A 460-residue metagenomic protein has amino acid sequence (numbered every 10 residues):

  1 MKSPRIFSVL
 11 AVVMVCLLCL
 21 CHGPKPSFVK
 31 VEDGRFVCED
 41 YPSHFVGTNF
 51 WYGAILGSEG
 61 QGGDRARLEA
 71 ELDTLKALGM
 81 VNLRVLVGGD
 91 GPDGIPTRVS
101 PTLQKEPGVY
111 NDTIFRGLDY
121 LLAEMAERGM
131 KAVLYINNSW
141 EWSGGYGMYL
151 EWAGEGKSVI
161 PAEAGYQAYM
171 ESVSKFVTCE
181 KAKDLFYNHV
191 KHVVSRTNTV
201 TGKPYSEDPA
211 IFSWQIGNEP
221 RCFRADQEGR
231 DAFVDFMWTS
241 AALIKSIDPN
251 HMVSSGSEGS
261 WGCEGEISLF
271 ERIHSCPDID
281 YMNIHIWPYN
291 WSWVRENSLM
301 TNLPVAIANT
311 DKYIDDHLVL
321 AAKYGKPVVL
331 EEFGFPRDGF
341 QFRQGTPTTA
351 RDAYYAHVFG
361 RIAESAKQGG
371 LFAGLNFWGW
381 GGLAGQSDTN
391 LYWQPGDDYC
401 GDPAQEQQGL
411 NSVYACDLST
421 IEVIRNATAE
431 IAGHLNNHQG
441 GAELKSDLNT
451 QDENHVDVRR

Functional and structural regions predicted by a protein language model:
M1-V9: Bacterial N-terminal signal peptides that target proteins for export
L10-L18: Bacterial N-terminal signal peptides
L17-F28: Bacterial Sec-dependent signal peptides at the C-terminal "C-region" and cleavage site
P26-V294, T301-P327, F333-A353, H357-I362 (+1 more regions): Active-site mouth of glycoside hydrolases
E443-L444, R460: Non-catalytic C-terminal accessory domains or segments of carbohydrate-active enzymes
T450-N454, V458-R460: Long, low-complexity intrinsically disordered regions of secretory-pathway proteins
